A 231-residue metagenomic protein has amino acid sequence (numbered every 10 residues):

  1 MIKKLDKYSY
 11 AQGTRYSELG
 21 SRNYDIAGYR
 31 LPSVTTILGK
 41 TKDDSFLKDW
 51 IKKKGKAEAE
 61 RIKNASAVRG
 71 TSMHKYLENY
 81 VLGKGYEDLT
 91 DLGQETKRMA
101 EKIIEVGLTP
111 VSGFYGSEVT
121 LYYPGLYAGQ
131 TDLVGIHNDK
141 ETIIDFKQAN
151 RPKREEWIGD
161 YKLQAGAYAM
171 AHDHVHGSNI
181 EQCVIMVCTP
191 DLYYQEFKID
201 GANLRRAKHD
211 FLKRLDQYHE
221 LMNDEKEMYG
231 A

Functional and structural regions predicted by a protein language model:
M1-A128, A231: Metal-dependent nuclease catalytic cores that hydrolyze phosphodiester bonds in DNA/RNA, characterized by
I2-K4, L89, H137-N138, T142 (+1 more regions): DEDD superfamily 3′-5′ metal-dependent exonuclease/proofreading module
S9, K42, G93, A167 (+2 more regions): Generic low-complexity, intrinsically disordered sequence content enriched in small uncharged/hydrophobic residues
L89, G93, E196-G201, E227: Generic preference for flexible, low-structure residues
Y115-M222: Mg2+/Mn2+-dependent nuclease catalytic core
